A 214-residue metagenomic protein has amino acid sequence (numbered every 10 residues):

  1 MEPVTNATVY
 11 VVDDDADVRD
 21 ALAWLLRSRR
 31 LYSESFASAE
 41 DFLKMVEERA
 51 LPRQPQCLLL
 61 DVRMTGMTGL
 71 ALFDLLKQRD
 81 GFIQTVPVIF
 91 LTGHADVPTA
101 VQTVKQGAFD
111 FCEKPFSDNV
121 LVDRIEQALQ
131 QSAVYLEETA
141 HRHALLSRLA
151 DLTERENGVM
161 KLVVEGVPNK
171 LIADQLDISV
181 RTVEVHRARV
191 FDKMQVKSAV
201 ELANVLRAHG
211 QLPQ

Functional and structural regions predicted by a protein language model:
E2, A7, D15-F36: Two-component/phosphorelay signaling modules centered on CheY-like receiver
R19, L60, T65-T68, L75 (+2 more regions): The feature encodes the CheY-like receiver
S35-C57: Acidic, metal-coordinating helix/loop segments flanking the phosphotransfer/catalytic sites of two-component signaling
A37-S38, T68-D74, S198: Acidic catalytic/metal-coordinating carboxylates
L70-Q84, Q102: Short amphipathic alpha-helix used as the core "switch/output" element in two-component signaling
D96-P98, C112-I125, L171, Q175: C-terminal output helix
A188-Q214: Basic, Lys/Arg-enriched C-terminal extension of HTH/homeodomain DNA-binding domains
